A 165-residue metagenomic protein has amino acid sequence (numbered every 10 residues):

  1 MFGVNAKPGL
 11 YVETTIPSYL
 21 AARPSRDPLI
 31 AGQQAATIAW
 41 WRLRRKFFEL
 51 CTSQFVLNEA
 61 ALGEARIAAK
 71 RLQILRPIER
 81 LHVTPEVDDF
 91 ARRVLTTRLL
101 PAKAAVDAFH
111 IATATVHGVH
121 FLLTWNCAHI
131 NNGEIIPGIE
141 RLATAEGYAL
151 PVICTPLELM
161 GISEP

Functional and structural regions predicted by a protein language model:
M1-T52, A61-L72, I78, T96-A102 (+3 more regions): Short, well-structured N-terminal submotif of metal-dependent ribonuclease cores
T14, Q54, W125-C127: Short secondary-structure boundary segments
F48, I78, H120, A149-P151: A structural micro-motif
Q54, T84, P156-L157: Residues at the C-termini of beta-strands that transition into short coil/loop
P77-P137, M160, P165: Active-site neighborhoods of divalent-metal-dependent phosphate/nucleic-acid chemistry enzymes
N131-V152: C-terminal end-helix/capping segment
E146-P165: C-terminal interaction segment
